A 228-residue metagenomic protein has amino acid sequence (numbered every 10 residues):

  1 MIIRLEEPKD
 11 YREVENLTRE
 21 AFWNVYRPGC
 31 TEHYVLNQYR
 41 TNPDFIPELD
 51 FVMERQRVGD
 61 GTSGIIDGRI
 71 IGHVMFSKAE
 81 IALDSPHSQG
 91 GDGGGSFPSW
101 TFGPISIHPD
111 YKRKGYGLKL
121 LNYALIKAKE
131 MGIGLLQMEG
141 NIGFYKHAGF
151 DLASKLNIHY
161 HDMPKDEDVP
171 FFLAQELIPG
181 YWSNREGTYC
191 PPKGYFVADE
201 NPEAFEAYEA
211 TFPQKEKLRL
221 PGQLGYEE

Functional and structural regions predicted by a protein language model:
M1, D67-H73, W100: Glycine-rich phosphate/pyrophosphate-binding loop shared by adenosine-nucleotide-utilizing enzymes
I2-V14: A short beta-loop-alpha structural element at the N-terminal edge of CoA-dependent acyl/N-acetyltransferase catalytic
E6, I105-I107, N141: Hydrophobic adenine-recognition pocket in adenosine-nucleotide-binding enzymes
E15-I66, H73-M75, E80: Active-site rim helix/loop that mediates acceptor-substrate recognition in acyltransferases
Q89-G91: Glycine-biased, low-complexity coil/linker segments
F102, D110-Y111, G115-Y123, I133: Conserved acetyl-CoA pyrophosphate-binding loop and the N-cap/start of the following alpha-helix in GNAT-like
E130-I133, G140-K165: Conserved active-site alpha-helix within GNAT-family acetyltransferase domains
P179-E228: Acidic/histidine-enriched, glycine/proline-rich intrinsically disordered or flexible terminal extensions
